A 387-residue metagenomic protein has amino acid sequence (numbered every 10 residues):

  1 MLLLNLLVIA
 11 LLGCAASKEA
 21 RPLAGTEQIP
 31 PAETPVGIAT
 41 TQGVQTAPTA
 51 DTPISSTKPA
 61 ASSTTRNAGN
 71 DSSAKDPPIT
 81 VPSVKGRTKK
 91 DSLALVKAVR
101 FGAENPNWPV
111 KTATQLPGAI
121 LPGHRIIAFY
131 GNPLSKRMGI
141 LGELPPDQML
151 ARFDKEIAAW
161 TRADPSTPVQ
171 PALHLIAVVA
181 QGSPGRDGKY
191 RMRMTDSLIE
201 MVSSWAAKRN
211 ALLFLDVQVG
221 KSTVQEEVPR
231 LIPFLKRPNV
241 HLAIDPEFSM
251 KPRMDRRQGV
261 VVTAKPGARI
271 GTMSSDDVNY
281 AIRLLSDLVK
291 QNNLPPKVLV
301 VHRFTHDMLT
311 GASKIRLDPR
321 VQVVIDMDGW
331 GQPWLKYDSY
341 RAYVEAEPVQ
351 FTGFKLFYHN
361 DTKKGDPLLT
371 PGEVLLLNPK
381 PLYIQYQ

Functional and structural regions predicted by a protein language model:
L2-L11: Bacterial N-terminal signal peptides
C14-T195, S313, L317-V323, W334-Q387: Alpha/beta catalytic barrel-like cores
Y130, A172-I176, F214-Q218, A243-D245 (+3 more regions): A cross-family glycoside hydrolase active-site/sugar-binding cleft signature
P133-S135, A177-V179, V219-K221, P246-M250 (+3 more regions): Active-site-proximal loop/turn and secondary-structure-junction residues that shape catalytic pockets, frequently
A159-A163, P168-E247: Substrate-binding cleft of extracellular glycoside hydrolase catalytic domains
P168-V169, A207-L212, R237-H241, N293-V298 (+2 more regions): Loop/turn elements at helix/coil->beta-strand transitions in domains of secreted/extracellular proteins
V219-V224, K290-M308: Aromatic-lined carbohydrate-recognition surfaces of secreted/lumenal glycan-active proteins
P246-L294: Substrate-binding surface in catalytic domains of secreted glycosidases
